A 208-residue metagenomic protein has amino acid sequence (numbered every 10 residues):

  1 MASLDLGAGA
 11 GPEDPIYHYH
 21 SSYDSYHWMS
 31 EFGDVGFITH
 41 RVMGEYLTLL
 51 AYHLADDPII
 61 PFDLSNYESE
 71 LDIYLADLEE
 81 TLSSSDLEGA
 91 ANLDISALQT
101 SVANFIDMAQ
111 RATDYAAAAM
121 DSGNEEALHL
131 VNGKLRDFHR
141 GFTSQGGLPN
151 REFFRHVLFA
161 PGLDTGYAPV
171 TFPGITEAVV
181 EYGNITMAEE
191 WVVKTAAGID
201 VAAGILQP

Functional and structural regions predicted by a protein language model:
M1-P208: Secretory-pathway/membrane protein signature
